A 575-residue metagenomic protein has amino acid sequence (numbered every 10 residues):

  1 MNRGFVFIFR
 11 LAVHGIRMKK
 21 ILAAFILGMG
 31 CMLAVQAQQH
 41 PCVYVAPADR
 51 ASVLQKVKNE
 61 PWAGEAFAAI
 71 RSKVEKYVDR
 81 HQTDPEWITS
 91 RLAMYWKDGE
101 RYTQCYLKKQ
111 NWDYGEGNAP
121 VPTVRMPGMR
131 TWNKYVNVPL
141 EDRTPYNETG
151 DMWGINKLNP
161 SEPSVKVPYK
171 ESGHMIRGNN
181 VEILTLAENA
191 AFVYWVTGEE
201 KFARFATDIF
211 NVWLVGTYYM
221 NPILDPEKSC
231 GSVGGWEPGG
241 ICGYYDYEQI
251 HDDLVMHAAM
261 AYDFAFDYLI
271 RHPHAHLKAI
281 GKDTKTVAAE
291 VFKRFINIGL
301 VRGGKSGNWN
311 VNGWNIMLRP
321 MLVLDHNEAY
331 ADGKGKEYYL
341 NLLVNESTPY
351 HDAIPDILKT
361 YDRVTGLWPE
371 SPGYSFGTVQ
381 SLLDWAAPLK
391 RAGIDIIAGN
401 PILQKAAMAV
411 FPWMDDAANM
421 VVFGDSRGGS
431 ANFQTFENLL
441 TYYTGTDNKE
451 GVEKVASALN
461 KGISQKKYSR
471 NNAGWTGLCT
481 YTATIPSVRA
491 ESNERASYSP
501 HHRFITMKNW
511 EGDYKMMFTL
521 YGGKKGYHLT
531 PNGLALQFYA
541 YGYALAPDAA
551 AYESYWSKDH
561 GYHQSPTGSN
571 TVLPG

Functional and structural regions predicted by a protein language model:
N2-R3, R17-I21: Positively charged n-region of N-terminal signal peptides that target proteins for export
F5-F9, F25: Aromatic (phenylalanine/tyrosine) cluster motif
A23-M32: Bacterial N-terminal signal peptides
L33-A37: Sec/Tat signal peptide C-region and signal peptidase I cleavage site
Q38-P168: Low-complexity, Ser/Thr/Pro/Gly-enriched N-terminal "stalk/linker" regions
V45, R50-Q55, W62-E65, P369-G575: Extended polysaccharide-engagement surfaces of secreted carbohydrate-active enzymes
D151-I176, V233-Y244: Internal amphipathic alpha-helical repeat/solenoid segments
I176-M408, M414, R427: Aromatic-lined, polymer-binding surfaces characteristic of secreted/periplasmic polysaccharide-degrading enzymes
